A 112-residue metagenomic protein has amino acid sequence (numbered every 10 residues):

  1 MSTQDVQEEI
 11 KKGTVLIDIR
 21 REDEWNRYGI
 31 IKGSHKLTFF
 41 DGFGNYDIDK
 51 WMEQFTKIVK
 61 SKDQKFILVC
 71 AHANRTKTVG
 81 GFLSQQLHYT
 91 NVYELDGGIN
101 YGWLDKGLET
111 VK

Functional and structural regions predicted by a protein language model:
M1-T14, E22-K65, N74-K112: Rhodanese-like catalytic fold shared by cysteine-dependent sulfurtransferases and DSP/PTP-type phosphatases
